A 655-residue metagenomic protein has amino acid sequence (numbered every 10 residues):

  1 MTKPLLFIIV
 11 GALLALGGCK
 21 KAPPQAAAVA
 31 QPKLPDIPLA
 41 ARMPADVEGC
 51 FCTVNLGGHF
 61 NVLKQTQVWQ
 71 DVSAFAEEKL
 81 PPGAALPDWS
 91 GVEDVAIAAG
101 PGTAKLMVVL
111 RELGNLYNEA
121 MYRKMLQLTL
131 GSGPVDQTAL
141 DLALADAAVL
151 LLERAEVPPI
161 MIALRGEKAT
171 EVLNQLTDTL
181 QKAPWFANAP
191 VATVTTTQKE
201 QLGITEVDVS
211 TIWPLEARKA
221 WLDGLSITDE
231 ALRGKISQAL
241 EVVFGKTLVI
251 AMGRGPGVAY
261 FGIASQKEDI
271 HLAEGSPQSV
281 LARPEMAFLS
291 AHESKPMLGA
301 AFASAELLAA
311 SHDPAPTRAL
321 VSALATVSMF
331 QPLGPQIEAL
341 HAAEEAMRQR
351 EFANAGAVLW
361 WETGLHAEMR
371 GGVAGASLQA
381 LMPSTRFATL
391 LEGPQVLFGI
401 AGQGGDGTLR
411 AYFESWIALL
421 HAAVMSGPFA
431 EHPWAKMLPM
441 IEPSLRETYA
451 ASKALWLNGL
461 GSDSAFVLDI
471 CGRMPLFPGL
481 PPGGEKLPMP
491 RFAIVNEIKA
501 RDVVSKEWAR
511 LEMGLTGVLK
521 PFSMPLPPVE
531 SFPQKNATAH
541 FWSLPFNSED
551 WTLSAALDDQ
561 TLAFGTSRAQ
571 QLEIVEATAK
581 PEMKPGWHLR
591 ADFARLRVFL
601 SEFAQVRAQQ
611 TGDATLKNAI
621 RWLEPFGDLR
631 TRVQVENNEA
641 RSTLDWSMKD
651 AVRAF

Functional and structural regions predicted by a protein language model:
M1-L5: Positively charged n-region of N-terminal signal peptides that target proteins for export
F7-A15: Bacterial N-terminal signal peptides
C19-P159, A163-D208, I212-L222, A305-H312 (+5 more regions): Structural boundary/hinge residues at secondary-structure and domain interfaces
K20-A22, P335, R350-F352, V358-H366 (+3 more regions): Extended terminal
P32-K33, L126-A145, L152-P158, I162 (+4 more regions): Charged, amphipathic alpha-helical scaffolding segments
G49-F51, E156-G166, A251, V258-G262 (+4 more regions): Short cationic amphipathic helices and targeting signals
A169-V249, L289-F302, L487, V503-S554 (+1 more regions): Short Gly/Thr-rich strand-loop-strand
L240-V327, N547-E624: A conserved glycine-rich beta-strand in the N-terminal activation segment of trypsin-fold
